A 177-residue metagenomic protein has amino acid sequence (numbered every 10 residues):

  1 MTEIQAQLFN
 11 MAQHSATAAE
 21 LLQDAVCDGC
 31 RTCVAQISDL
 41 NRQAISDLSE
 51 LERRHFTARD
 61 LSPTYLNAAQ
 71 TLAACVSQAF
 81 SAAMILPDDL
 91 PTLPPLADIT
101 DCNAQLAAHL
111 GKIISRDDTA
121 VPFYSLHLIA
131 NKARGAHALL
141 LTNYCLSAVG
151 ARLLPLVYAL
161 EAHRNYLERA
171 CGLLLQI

Functional and structural regions predicted by a protein language model:
M1-I177: Cytosolic, long alpha-helical scaffolding segments
